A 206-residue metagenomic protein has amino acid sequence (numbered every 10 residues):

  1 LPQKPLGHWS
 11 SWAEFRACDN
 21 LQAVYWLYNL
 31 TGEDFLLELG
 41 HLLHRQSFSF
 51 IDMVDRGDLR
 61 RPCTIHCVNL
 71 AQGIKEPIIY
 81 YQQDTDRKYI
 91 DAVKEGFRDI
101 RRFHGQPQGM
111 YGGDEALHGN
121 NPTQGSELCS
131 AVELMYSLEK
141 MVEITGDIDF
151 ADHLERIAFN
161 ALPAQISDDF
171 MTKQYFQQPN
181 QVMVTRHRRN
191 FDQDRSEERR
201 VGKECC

Functional and structural regions predicted by a protein language model:
L1-E204: Glycan-recognition and catalytic cores of secretory/periplasmic carbohydrate-active enzymes
